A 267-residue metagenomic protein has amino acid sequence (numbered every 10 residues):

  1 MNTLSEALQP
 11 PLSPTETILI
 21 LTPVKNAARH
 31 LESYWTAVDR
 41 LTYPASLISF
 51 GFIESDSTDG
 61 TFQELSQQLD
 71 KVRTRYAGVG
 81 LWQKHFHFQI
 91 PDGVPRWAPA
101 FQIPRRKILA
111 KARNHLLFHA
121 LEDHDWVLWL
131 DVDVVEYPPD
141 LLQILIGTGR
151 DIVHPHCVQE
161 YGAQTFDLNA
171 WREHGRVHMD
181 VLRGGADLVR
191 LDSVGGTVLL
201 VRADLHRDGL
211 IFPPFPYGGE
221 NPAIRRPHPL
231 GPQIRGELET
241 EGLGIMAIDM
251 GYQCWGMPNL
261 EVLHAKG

Functional and structural regions predicted by a protein language model:
L4, A27-L41, Q63-E64: Short, well-formed alpha-helical segments that are part of the catalytic scaffolds of diverse glycosyltransferases
E16-T22, A37-V38, I48-I53: Hydrophobic targeting segments
T36-L47, Q68-K71: Short, acidic, metal-binding catalytic loop of nucleotide-sugar glycosyltransferases
S46-D56, G80-F86: Short beta-strand/loop segment that forms part of the nucleotide-sugar
F62-H124: Active-site-proximal specificity loops/subdomain of glycosyltransferases
L117, V135-G218: Conserved catalytic core of nucleotide-sugar-dependent glycosyltransferases
D123-V135: Short beta-strand-to-loop acidic/aromatic patch adjacent to the donor-nucleotide binding site
D187-G267: C-terminal catalytic/acceptor-binding lobe
